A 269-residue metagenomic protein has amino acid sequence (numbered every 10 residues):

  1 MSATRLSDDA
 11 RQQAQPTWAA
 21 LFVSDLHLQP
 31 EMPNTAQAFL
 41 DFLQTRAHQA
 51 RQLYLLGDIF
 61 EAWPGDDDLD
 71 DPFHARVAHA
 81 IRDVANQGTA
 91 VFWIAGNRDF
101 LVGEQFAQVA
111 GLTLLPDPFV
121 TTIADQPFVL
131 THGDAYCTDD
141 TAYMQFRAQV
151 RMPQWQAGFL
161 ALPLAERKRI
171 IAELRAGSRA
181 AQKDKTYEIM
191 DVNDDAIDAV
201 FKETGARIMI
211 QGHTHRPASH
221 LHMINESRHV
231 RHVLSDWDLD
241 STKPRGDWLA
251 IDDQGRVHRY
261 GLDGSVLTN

Functional and structural regions predicted by a protein language model:
S2, L6-D8, A14-A19, L28-I123: Core catalytic region of metal-dependent phosphoesterases/phosphodiesterases, especially metallo-beta-lactamase-like
A20-F22, L53-L55, V129, I210: Residue-level marker for buried hydrophobic side chains located in beta-strands that build the well-ordered beta-sheet
S24-H27, D58-I59, N97-R98, G133-A135 (+3 more regions): Active-site metal-binding loops of divalent metal-dependent hydrolases
E31, P64, V102, T138 (+3 more regions): Generic hydrophobic alpha-helical membrane-span motif
D71-A75, Q149, R228: Short, conserved loop/turn and helix-capping segments at secondary-structure boundaries that abut family-defining
V109-P116, P127-V129, D134, D140-Q145 (+2 more regions): Conserved beta-sheet core of the metallophosphoesterase superfamily
G133-N193: Active-site-proximal loop/helix segment associated with metal-binding centers of metalloenzymes
R259-T268: Short, solvent-exposed aromatic-acidic interface loops
